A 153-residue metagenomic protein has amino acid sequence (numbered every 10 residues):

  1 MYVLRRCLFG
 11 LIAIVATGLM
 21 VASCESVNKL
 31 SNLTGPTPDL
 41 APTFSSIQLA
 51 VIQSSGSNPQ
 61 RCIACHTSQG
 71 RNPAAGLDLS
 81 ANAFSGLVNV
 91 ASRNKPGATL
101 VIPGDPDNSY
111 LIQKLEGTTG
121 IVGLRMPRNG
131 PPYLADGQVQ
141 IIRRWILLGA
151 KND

Functional and structural regions predicted by a protein language model:
M1-T43, R143-D153: Post-cleavage N-terminal segment of exported redox proteins
M1-Y2, Y110, V139: General helical secondary-structure elements
K29-A41, S45-L49, S55-D136: Solvent-exposed helix-loop boundary motif
R125-D153: C-terminal capping alpha-helices of c-type cytochrome domains
